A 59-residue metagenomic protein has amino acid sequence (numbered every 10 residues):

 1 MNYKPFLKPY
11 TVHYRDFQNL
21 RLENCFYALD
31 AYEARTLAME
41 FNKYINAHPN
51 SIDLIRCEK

Functional and structural regions predicted by a protein language model:
M1-P5, R56-K59: Short intrinsically disordered terminal tails
N2-L22: Short aromatic-glycine-(Arg/Gly/Cys) micro-motifs in beta-strand/loop hairpins
L7, T11, E33-N42: Basic/aromatic-rich interaction segments and small domains that mediate binding to polyanionic partners
R15, L29, I55-E58: A structural detector for beta-sheet-dominated domains
L20-E33: A short, exposed loop/beta-hairpin motif centered on an aromatic-Gly-Thr core
E40-K59: Short, mixed-charge low-complexity intrinsically disordered segments
